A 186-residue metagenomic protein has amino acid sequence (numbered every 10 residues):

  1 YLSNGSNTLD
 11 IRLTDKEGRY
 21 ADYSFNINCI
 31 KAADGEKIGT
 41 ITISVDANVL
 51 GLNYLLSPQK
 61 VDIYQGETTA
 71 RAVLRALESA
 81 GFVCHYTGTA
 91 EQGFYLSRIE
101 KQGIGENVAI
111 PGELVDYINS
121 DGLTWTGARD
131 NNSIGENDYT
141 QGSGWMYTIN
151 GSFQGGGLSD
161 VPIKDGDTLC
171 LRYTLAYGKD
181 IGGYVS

Functional and structural regions predicted by a protein language model:
Y1-S186: Ubiquitin-like/PB1-type beta-grasp interaction modules and other compact soluble beta-rich domains
